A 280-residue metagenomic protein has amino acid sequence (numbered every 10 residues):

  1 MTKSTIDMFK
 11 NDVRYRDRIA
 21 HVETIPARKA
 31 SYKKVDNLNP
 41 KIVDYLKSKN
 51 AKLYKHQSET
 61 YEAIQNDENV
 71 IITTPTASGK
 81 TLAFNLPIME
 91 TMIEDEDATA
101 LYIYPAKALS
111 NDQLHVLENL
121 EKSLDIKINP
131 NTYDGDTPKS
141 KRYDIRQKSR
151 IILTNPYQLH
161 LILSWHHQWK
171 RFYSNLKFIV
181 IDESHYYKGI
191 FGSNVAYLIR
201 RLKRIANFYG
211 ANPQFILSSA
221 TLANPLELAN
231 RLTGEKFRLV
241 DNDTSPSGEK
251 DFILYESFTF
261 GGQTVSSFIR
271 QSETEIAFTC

Functional and structural regions predicted by a protein language model:
M1-E59, N66-N69, I128: Helicase-associated low-complexity/disordered flanking segments
E62-N66, T81-E96, R200-K203: Walker A/P-loop NTP-binding motif
E90-Q113, N207-A211: Conserved SF1/SF2 helicase motif Ia
L109-D134, R231-F237: Conserved helix-turn-beta segment of the N-terminal RecA-like "Helicase ATP-binding" lobe in SF1/SF2 helicases
Q113-L114, L161-H167, E183-L198: Conserved ATPase-coupling elements of RecA-like P-loop NTPase cores
G135-K177: Conserved helix/coil segment N-terminal to the catalytic DExD/H
H185-S245: Post-DEXD/H (motif II) to motif III coupling segment of the RecA-like Helicase ATP-binding lobe
S218, L222, L226-C280: Conserved interdomain linker/interface between the two RecA-like ATPase lobes of SF2 helicase motors
